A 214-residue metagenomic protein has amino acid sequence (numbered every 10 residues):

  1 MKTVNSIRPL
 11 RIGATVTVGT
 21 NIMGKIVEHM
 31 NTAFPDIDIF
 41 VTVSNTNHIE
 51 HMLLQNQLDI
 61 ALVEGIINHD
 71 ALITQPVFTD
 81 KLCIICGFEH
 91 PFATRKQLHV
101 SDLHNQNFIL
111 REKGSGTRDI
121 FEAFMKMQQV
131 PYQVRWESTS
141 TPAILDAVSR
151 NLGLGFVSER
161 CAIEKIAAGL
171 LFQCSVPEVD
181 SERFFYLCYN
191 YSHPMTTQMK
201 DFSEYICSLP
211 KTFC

Functional and structural regions predicted by a protein language model:
V4, H69-F108: Flexible hinge/capping segments at coil-to-helix
I7-D70, S138: Central regulatory/effector-binding core of bacterial HTH transcription factors
P9-G13, A61, I85, I109 (+2 more regions): Short, well-ordered beta-strand segments
I22, F172-C214: A late-sequence structural motif
N45-E50, L54-L58, V63-E64, I120-Q173: Hydrophobic hinge/microswitch elements
I73-C83, A168-E182: Short beta-strand->loop
C83-I85, P91, L154, F172 (+1 more regions): Residues embedded in well-ordered beta-strands
F92-A93, Q106-Q128, M195-M199, S203-Y205 (+1 more regions): Secondary-structure junction motif
